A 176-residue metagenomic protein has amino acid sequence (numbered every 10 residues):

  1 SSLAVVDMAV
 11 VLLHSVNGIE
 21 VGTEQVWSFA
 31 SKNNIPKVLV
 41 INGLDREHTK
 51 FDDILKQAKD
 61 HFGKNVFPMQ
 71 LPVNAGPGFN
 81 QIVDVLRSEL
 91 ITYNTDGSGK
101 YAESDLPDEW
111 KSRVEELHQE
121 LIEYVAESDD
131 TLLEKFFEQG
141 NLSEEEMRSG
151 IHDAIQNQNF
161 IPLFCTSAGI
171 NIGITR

Functional and structural regions predicted by a protein language model:
S1-V16: Inter-motif core of Ras-like GTPase G domains
H14-R176: P-loop NTPase catalytic nucleotide-binding module
